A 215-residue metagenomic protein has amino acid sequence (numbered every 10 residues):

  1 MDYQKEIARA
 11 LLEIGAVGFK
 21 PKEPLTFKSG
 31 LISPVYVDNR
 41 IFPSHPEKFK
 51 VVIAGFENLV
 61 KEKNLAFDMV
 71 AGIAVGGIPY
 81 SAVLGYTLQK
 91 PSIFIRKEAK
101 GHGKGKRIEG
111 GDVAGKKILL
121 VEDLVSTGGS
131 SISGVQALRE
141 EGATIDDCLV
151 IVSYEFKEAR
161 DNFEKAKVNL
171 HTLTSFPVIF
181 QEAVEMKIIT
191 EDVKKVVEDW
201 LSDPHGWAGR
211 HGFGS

Functional and structural regions predicted by a protein language model:
M1-V121, G129-S215: PRPP-associated nucleotide enzymes
